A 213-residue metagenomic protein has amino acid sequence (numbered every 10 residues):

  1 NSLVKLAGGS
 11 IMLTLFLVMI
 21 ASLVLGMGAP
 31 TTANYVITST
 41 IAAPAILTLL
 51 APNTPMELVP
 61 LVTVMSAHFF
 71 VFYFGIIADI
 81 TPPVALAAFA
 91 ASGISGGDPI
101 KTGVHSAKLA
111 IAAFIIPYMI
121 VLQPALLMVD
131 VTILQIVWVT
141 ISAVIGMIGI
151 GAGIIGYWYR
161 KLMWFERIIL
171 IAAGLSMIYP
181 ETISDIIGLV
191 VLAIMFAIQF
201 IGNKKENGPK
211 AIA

Functional and structural regions predicted by a protein language model:
N1-A213: Alpha-helical transmembrane segments of multi-pass membrane transport proteins
